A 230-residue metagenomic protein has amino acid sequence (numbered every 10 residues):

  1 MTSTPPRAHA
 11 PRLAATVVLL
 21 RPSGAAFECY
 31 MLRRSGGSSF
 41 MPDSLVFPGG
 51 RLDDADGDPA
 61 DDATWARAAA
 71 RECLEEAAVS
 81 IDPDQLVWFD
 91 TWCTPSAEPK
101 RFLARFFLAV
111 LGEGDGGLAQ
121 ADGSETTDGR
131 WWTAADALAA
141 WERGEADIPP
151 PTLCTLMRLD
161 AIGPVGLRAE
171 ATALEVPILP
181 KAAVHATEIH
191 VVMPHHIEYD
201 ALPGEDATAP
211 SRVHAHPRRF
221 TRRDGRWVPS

Functional and structural regions predicted by a protein language model:
M1-T126, W132-S230: N-terminal leader/linker segments that precede catalytic domains of diphosphate-processing enzymes
